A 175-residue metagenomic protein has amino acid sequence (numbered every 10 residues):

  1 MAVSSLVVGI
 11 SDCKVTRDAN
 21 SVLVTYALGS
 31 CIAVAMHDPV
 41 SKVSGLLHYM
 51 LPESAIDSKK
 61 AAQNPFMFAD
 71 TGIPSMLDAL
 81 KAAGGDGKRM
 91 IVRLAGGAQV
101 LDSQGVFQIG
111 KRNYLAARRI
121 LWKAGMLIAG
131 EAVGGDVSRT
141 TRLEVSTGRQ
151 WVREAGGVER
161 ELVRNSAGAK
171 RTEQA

Functional and structural regions predicted by a protein language model:
M1-C31, D38-A61, P65-I91, A98-A175: Short acidic-hydrophobic catalytic motif
